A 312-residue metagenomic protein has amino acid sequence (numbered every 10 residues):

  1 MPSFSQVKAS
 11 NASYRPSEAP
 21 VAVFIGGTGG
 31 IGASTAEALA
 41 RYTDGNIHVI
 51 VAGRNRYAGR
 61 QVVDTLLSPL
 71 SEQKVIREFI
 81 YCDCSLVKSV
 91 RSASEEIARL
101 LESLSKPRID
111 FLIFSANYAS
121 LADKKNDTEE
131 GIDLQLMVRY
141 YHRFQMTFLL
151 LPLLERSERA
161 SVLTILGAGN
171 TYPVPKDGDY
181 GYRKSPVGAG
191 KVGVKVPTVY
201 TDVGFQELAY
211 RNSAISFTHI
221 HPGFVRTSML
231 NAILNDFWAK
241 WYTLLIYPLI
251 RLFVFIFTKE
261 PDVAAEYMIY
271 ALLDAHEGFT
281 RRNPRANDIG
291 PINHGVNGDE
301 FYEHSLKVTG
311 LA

Functional and structural regions predicted by a protein language model:
M1-S85, S92, E96, L100 (+2 more regions): NAD(P)H-dependent oxidoreductase Rossmann-fold/reductase module
A19, S105-I109, I132, R159: Local beta-strand N-terminus motif with an aromatic residue
I25, S105-A119, L163-L166, T218: Rossmann-fold scaffold of SDR-type NAD(P)-dependent oxidoreductases
A98, E102, V138-R159, Q206 (+1 more regions): Amphipathic alpha-helical dimer-interface segment in Rossmann-like NAD(P)H-dependent oxidoreductases
R108-I109, L153-K176, S213-S216: Active-site loop of short-chain dehydrogenase/reductase
A119, N170-T171, V225-R226: Conserved sequence/active-site signature of Rossmann-fold short-chain dehydrogenase/reductase
L121-R139: Short alpha-helical oligomerization interface
Q135-L150, L163, G190-P197: Short alpha-helix in the Rossmann-fold core of NAD(P)-dependent oxidoreductases
